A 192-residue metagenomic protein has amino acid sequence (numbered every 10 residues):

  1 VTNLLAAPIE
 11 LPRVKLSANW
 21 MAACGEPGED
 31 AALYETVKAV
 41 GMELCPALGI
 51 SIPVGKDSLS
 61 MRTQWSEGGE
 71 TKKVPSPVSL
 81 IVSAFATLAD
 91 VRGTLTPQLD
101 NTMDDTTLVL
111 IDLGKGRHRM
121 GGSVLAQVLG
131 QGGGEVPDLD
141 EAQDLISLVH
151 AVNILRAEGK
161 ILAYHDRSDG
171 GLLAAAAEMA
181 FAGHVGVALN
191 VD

Functional and structural regions predicted by a protein language model:
V1-L5: Alpha-helical support elements that line or immediately flank enzyme active sites and cofactor-binding pockets
A6, T87, I111-G114, E178-V185: Short, well-ordered loop/turn and helix-capping segments at boundaries between secondary-structure elements and domains
A7-L16: Glycine-rich phosphate/pyrophosphate-binding loops and their adjacent beta-strand/loop elements at enzyme active sites
K15-G116: Glycine-rich anion-binding loops of enzyme active sites
D30, A39-V40, L44, L48 (+5 more regions): Glycine-/charge-enriched secondary-structure boundary and capping motifs
S79, M120-D138: Gly-rich Lys/Arg/Thr-decorated short loops/hinges at beta-loop-alpha junctions or inter-strand turns that position
P97-T102, L125-V128, A176-A182: Short, solvent-exposed amphipathic alpha-helical segments in soluble enzyme and RNA/protein-processing domains
L139-Q143: Long, low-charge, small-residue-enriched segments that form tightly packed helices used for assembly/packing
